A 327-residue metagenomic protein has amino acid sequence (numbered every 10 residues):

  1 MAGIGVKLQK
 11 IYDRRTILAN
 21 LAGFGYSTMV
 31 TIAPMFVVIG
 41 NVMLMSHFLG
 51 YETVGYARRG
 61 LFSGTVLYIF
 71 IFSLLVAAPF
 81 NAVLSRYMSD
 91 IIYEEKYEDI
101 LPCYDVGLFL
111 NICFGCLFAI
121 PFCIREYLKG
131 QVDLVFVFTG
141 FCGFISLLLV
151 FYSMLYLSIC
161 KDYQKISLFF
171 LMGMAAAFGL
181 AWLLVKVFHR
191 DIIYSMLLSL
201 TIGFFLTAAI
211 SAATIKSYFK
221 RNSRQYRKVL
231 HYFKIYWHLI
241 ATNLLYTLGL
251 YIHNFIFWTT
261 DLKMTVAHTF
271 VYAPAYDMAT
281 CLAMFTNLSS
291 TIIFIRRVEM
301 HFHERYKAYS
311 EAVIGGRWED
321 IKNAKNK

Functional and structural regions predicted by a protein language model:
M1-M43, G60-L61, R227-L239, A324-K327: N-terminal membrane topogenesis motif
M1-N20, L155-I159, V185, I202-Y226: C-terminal transmembrane helix end/exit motif
S63-S89, T247, Y251, T280-H303: Small-residue-rich midsections of specific transmembrane alpha-helices
L67-F72, F109-C113, P121-S153, K327: Alpha-helical transmembrane segments of multi-pass membrane proteins
E94-Y104, D277-K327: Specific pore-lining/lateral-gate transmembrane helices of multi-pass inner-membrane transport and insertion machines
L148-L168: Membrane-interface junctions at transmembrane-helix termini in multi-pass inner-membrane proteins
F169-K216: Hydrophobic alpha-helical transmembrane segments
S199-E299: Transmembrane helical elements of multi-pass membrane transporters/channels
